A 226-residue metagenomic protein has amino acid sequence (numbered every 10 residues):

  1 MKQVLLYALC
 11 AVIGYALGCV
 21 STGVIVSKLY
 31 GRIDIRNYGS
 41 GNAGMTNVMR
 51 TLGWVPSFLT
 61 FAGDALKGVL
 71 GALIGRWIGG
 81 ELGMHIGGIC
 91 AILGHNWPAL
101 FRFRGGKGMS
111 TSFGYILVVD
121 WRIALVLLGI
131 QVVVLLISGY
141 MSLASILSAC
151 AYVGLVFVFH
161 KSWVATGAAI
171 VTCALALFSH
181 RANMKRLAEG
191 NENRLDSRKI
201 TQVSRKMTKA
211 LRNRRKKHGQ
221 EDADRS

Functional and structural regions predicted by a protein language model:
L5-Y30: N-terminal signal-anchor transmembrane alpha helix
L6, C10, V55-A62, L66-L100 (+2 more regions): Nucleotide and nucleotide-moiety/phosphate-recognizing core
G23-V26, G94-R104, Q131-S138, R181-K185: C-terminal ends of transmembrane helices
V24-V55, K185-T208: Cytosolic, membrane-interface loops and tails of multi-pass inner-membrane proteins
I33-M45, L100-F113, Y140-S148: Short, non-helical or kinked segments that cap or interrupt transmembrane helices
M49-L52, G75-G79, C90, G94 (+2 more regions): Interfacial segments of multi-pass membrane proteins
M141-A149, H160-T172: Loop-to-transmembrane alpha-helix initiation sites
S204-S226: Long, low-complexity, intrinsically disordered cytosolic termini of multi-pass membrane proteins
